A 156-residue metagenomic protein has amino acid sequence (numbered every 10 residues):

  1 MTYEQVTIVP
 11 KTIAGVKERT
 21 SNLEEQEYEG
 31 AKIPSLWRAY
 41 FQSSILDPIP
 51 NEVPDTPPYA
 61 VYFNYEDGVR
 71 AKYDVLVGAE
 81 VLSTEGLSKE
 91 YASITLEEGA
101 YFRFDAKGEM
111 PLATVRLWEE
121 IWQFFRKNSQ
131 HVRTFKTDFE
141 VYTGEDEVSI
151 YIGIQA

Functional and structural regions predicted by a protein language model:
M1-A156: A solvent-exposed interaction/effector surface
